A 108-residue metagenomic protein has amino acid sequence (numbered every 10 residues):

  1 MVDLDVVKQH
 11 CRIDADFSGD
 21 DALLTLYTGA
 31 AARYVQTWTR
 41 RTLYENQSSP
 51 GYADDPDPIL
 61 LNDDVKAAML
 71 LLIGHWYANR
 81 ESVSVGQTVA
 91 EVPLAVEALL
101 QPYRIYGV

Functional and structural regions predicted by a protein language model:
M1-V108: Divalent metal-cofactor coordination and adjacent catalytic microenvironments
